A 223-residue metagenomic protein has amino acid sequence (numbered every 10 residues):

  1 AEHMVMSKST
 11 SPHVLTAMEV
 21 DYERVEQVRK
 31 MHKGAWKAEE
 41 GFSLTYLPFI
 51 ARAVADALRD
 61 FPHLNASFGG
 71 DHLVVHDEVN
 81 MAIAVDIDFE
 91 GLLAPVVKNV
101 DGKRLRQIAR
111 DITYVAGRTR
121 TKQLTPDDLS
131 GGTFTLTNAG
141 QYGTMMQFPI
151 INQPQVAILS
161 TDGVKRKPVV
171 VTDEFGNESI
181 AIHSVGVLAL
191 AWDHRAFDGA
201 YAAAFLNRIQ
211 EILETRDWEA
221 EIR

Functional and structural regions predicted by a protein language model:
A1-R223: C-terminal catalytic/motor cores of large multi-domain enzyme assemblies
